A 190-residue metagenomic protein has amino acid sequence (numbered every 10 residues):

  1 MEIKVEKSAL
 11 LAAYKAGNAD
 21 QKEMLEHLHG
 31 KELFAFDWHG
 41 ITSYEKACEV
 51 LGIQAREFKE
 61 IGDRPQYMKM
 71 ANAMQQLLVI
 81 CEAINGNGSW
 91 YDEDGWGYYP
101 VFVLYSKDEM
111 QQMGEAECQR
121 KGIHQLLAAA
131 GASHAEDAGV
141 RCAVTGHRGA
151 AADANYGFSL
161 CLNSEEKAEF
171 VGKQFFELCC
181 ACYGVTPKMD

Functional and structural regions predicted by a protein language model:
M1-Q76: Charge-rich, low-complexity N-terminal segments
G17-N18, G30-E32, G52, G86 (+4 more regions): Short, flexible coil/linker elements and helix-boundary hinge sites characteristic of intrinsically disordered
C48, C81, C118, C142 (+2 more regions): Generic recognition of cysteine residues
D63-R120: Acidic, glycine-rich loop-and-strand cores that form catalytic or ligand-binding grooves in diverse globular domains
M68-L78, G157-F158, L162-E165, Y183: Conserved hydrophobic ligand-interaction patch in extracellular adhesion modules
Y99-G157: Short aromatic-glycine-(Arg/Gly/Cys) micro-motifs in beta-strand/loop hairpins
A154, A181-D190: Charge-dense, low-complexity polyampholytic segments
N163-L178: A short, charged, amphipathic alpha-helix used as a generic interaction element across diverse proteins
